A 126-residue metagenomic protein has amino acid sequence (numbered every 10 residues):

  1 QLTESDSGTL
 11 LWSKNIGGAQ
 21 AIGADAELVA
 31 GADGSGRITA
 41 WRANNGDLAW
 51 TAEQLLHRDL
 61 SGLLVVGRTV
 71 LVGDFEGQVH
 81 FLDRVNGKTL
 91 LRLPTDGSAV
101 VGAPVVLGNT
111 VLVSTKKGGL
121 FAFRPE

Functional and structural regions predicted by a protein language model:
Q1-E126: Extracytoplasmic/lumenal domain signature
